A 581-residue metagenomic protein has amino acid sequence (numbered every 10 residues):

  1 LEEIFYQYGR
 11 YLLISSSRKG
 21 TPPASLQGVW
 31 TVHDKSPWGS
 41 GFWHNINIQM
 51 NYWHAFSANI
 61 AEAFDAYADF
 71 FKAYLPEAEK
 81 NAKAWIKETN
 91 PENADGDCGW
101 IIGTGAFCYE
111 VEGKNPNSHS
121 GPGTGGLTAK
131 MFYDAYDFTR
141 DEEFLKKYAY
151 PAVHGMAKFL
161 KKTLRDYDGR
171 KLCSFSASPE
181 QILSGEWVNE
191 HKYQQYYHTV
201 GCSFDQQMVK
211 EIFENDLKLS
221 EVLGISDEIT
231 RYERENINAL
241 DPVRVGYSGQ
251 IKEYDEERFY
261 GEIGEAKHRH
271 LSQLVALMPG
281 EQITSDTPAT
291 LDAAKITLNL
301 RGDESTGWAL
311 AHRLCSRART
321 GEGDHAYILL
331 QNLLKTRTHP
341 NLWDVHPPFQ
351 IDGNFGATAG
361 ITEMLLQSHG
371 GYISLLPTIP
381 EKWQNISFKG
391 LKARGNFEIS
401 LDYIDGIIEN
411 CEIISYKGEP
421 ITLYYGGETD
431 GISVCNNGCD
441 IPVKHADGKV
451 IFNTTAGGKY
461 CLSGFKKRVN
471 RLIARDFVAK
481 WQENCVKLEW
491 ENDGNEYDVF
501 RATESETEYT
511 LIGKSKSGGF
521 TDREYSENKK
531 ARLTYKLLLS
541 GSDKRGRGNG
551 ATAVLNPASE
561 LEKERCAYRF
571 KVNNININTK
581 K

Functional and structural regions predicted by a protein language model:
L1-F42, A61-K83, L223-G224, T230 (+4 more regions): Acidic/polar, glycine-enriched structural segments that form the non-catalytic walls/loops of the carbohydrate-binding
S25-F42, A94-K147, K161-R231, E409: The feature captures the catalytic groove of carbohydrate-active enzymes
H44-N47, A55-K80, P91, N117-E143 (+4 more regions): Active-site core of glycosidic bond-cleaving carbohydrate-active enzymes
K162, D324-N470: Non-catalytic C-terminal accessory modules of carbohydrate-active enzymes
P442-H445, L511-S517: Short beta-strand segments within Ig-like beta-sandwich modules, predominantly Fibronectin type-III
N470-D493, D543-K580: Pro/Thr/Ser/Gly-rich low-complexity, intrinsically disordered linker/stalk tracts
N495-Y509: Extracellular low-complexity, O-glycosylation-prone stalks/linkers
Y525-G546: Beta-strand-rich modules
